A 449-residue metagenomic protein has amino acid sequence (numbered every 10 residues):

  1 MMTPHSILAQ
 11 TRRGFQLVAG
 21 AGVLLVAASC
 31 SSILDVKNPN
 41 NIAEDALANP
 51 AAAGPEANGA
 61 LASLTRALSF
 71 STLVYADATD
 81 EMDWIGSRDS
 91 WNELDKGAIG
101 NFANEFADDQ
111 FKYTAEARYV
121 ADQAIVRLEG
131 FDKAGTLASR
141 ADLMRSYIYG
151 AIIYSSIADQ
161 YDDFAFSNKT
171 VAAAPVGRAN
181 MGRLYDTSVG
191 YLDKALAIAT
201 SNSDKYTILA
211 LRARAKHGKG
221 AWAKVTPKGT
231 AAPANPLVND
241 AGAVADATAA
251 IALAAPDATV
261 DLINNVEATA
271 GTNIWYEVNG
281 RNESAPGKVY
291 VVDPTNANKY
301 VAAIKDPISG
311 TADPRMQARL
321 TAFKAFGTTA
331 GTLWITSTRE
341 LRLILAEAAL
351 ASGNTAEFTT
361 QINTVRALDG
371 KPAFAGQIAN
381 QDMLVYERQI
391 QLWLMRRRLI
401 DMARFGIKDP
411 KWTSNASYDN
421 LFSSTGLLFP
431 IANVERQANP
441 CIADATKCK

Functional and structural regions predicted by a protein language model:
T3-A19: Bacterial N-terminal signal peptides that target proteins for export
C30-T79, P410-K449: Membrane-proximal, proline-rich intrinsically disordered regions
G54, W91-Q160, K194-N202, G331-L333 (+2 more regions): Conserved, well-structured interaction surfaces
I85, A173, Y185, V189 (+8 more regions): Hydrophobic-face positions in mid-chain alpha helices that act as interaction patches
